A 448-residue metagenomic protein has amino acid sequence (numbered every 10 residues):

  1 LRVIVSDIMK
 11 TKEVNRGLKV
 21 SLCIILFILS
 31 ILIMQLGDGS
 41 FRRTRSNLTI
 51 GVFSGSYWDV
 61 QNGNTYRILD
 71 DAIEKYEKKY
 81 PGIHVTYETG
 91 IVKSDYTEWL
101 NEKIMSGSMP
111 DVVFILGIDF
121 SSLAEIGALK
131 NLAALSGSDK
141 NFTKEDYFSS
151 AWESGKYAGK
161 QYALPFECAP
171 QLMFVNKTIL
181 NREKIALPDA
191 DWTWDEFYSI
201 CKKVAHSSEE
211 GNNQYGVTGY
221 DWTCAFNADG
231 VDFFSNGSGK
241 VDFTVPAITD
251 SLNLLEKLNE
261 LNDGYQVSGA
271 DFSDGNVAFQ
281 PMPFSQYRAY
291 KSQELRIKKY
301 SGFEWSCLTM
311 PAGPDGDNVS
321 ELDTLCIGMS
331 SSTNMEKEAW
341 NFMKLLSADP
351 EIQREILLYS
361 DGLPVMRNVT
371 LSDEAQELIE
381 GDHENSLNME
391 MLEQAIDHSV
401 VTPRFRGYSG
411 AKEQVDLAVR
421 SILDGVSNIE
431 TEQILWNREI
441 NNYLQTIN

Functional and structural regions predicted by a protein language model:
R2-S122, P314, L417, V426 (+1 more regions): Conserved N-terminal structural module of periplasmic/extracytoplasmic solute-binding proteins
V52, I297-P364, V400: Extracytoplasmic/periplasmic substrate-recognition and gating elements
D111-F114, A278-P283, A289-Y290: Paired acidic/hydrophobic, glycine-rich loop segments that form the ligand-binding mouth/hinge of periplasmic-binding
G117-L172, G302-P311: Hinge/lid segment of periplasmic solute-binding proteins
A133-Y147, A190, S208-E209, Y215 (+4 more regions): Short, solvent-exposed loop/beta-turn-alpha elements that line the ligand-binding surface or hinge of extracytoplasmic
A158-F166, Q171, D195-V241, V277-F279: Extracytoplasmic/periplasmic solute-binding protein
C201, G237-Q266, M310: Glycine-centered hinge/linker elements that transmit conformational signals in sensory and ligand-binding systems
L357-L417, S421: Long, aromatic- and glycine/proline-rich binding clefts that accommodate carbohydrate-like moieties
